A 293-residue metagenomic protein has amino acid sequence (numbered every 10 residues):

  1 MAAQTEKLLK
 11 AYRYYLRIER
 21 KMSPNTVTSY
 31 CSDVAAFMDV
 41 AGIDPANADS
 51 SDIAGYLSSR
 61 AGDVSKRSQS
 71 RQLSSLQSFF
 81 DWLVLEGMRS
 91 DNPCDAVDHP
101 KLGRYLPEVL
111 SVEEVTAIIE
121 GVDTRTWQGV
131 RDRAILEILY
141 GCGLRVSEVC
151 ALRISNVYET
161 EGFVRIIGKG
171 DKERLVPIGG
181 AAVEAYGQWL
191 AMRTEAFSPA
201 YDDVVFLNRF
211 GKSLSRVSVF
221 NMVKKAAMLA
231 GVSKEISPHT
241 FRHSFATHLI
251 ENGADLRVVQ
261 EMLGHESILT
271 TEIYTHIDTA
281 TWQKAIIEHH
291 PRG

Functional and structural regions predicted by a protein language model:
M1-G293: Conserved catalytic core of the tyrosine transesterase superfamily
